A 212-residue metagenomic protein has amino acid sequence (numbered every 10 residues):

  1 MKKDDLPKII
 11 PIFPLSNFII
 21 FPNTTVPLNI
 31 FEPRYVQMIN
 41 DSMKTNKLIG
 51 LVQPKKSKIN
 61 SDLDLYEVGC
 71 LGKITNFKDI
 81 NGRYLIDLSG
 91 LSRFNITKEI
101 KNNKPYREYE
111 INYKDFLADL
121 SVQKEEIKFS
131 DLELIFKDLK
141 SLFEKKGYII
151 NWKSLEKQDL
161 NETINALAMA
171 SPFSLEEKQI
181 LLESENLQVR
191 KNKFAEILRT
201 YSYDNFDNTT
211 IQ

Functional and structural regions predicted by a protein language model:
M1-I150, E176, I180, L187-R190 (+1 more regions): Positively charged
A118, A166-A170, A195: A sequence-composition feature that detects small, non-aromatic residues
L155-F173: Core structural elements
K157-L160, E183-L187: Small/polar glycine-rich anion-binding or flexible loop at a beta-alpha turn
A168, Q179-L182: Amphipathic alpha-helical segments within well-ordered protein domains
